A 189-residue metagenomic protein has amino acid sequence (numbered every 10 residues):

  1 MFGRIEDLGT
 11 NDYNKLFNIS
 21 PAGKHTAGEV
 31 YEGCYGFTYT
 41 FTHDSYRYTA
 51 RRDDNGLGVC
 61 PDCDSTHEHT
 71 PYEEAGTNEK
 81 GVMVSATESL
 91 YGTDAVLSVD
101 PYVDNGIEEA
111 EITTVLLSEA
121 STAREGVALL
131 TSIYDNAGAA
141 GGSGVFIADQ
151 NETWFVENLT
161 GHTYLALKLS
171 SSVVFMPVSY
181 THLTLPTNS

Functional and structural regions predicted by a protein language model:
M1-D104, A128-L129, A137, G142 (+1 more regions): Internal mixed beta-strand/loop scaffold within catalytic domains of large alpha/beta enzymes
A86, I107-G138: Alpha/propeptide regions of enzymes that mature by internal proteolysis
T181-T187: Conserved small/polar residues in nucleotide/adenosyl-binding loops
